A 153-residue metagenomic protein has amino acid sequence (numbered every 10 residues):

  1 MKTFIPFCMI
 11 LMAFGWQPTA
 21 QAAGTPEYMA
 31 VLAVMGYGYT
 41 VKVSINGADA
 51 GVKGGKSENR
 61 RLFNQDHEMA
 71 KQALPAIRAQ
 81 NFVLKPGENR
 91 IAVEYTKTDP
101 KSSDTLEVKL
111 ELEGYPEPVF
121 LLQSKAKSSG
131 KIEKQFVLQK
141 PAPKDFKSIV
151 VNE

Functional and structural regions predicted by a protein language model:
M1-F4: Positively charged n-region of N-terminal signal peptides that target proteins for export
P6-G15: Bacterial N-terminal signal peptides
G15-W16, F63-N64, D104: Alpha-helix boundary/interfacial micro-motifs
P18-E58, L74-E153: Beta-strand-rich recognition domains
F63-I77: Aromatic sugar-binding surface patches on proteins that engage polysaccharides or sugar-phosphate polymers
